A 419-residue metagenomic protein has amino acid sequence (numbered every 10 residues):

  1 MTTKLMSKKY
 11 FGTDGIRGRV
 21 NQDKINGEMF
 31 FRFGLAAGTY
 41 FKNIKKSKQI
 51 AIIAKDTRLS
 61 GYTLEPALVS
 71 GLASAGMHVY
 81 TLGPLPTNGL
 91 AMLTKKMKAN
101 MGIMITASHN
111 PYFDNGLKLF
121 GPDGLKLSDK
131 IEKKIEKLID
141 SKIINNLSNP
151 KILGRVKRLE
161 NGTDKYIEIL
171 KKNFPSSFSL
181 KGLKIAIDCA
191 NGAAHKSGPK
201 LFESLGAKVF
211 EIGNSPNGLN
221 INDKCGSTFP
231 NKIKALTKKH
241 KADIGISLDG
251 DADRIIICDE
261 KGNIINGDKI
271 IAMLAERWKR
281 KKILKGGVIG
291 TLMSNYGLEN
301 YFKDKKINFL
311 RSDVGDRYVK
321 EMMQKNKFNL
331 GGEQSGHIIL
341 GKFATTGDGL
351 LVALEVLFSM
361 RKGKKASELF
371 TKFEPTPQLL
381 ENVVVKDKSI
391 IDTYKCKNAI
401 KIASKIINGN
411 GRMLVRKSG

Functional and structural regions predicted by a protein language model:
M1-S70, S74-A75, M101, V156-L183: An N-terminal, well-structured beta->alpha segment
K4-M6, R19, N115-H240: Gly/Ser/Thr-enriched, mixed-charge loops and adjacent short helices that form phosphate/oxyanion-binding elements
T39, N43, S47-D114, K200-C258: N-terminal small/polar loop signature for handling phosphorylated ligands or for N-terminal nucleophile
K46-D56, Y80, K184-A186, G286-L292 (+1 more regions): Short glycine-rich phosphate-binding loop at a beta-alpha junction
A54-D56, I187-C189, D259, K342: Short glycine-centered, acidic/aromatic-flanked micro-motifs in structured strand/loop junctions that mark active-site
L119-P122, I256-E260, I339-G341: Short beta-strand-to-turn element immediately C-terminal to the catalytic PLP-Schiff-base lysine in fold type I
K133-E168, K172, E260-G332, I339: Proline/glycine-rich low-complexity loops and linkers
I244, R280, L284-G419: Phosphate-binding and adjacent anionic-ligand microenvironments
